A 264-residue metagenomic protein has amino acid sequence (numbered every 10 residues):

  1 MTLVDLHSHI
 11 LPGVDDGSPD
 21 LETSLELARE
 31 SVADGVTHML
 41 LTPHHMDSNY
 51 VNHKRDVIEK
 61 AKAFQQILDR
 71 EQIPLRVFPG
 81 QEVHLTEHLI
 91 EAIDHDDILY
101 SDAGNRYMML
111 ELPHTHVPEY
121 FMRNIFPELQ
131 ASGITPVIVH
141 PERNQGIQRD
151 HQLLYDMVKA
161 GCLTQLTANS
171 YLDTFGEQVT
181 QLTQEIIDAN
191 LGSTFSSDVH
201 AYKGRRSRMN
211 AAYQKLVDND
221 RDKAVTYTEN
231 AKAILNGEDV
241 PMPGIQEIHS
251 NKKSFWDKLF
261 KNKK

Functional and structural regions predicted by a protein language model:
M1-I73: An N-terminally biased module of ancient metal coordination in phosphate/nucleic-acid-related enzymes
V4-L6, L40-T42, F78-E82, V137-V139 (+2 more regions): Active-site neighborhood of phospho(di)ester-bond hydrolases with catalytic His/Asp-centered motifs
H9-L11, H44-H45, G80-T86, P113-T115 (+4 more regions): Active-site beta-loop-alpha junctions enriched in small/polar residues
V32, Q130, I187-D188: Non-catalytic positions within long, well-ordered alpha-helices that form the structural scaffold/packing of enzyme
N49-E59, Q65-I67, E71-R76, G204-N230: Short acidic, glycine/proline-enriched helix-loop-strand junctions
V51-Q165, P243, E247-K264: Extended substrate/RNA-proximal surfaces in nucleic-acid metabolism proteins
L191-S207: Short acidic/histidine-rich active-site segments
Q214-K264: Mid-to-C-terminal alpha-helical segments outside catalytic/metal-binding sites
